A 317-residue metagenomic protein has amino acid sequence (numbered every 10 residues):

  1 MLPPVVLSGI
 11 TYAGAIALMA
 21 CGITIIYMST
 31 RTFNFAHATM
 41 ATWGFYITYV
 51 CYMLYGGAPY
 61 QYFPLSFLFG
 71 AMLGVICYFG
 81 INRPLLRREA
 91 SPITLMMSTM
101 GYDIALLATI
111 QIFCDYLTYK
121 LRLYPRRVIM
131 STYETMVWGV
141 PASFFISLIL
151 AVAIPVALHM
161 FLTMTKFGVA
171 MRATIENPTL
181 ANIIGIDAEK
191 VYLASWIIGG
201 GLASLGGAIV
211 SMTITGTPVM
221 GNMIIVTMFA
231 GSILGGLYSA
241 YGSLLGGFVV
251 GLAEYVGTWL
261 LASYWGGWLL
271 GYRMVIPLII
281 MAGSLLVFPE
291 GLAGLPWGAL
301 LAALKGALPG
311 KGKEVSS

Functional and structural regions predicted by a protein language model:
M1-A15, L158-K166, S195-Y238, Y255-Y272: Inter-helical junctions in multi-pass inner-membrane proteins, predominant in energy-converting antiporter-like
M1-M19, I47, A58-Q61, R88-I93 (+8 more regions): Membrane-interfacial amphipathic/re-entrant helices at transmembrane-helix boundaries
L7, S29-I76, L260-G267: Membrane-embedded helix boundary and interhelical linker motif in transport proteins
I25-F45, P59, A90-I93, F167-A170 (+4 more regions): Short, non-helical or kinked segments that cap or interrupt transmembrane helices
G56-Y102, L245-V250, E254, F288-P289: Alpha-helical transmembrane segments within multi-pass membrane transporters and channels
P84, P92-M164, S263-M274, A299-S317: Transmembrane helix-bundle core of multi-pass membrane transporters and related energy-transducing complexes
M136-G216, G221, A240-G246: Helix-loop-helix "hairpin" substructures at the membrane interface of multi-pass membrane proteins
E176-I183, D187-K190, L261-S317: Cytosolic-side transmembrane-helix boundaries in multi-pass membrane proteins
